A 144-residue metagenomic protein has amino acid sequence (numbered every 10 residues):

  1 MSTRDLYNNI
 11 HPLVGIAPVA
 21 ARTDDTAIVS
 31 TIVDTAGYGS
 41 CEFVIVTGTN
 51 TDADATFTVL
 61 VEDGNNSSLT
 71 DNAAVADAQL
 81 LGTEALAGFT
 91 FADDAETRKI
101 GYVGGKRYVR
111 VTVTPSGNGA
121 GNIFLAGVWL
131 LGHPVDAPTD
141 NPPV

Functional and structural regions predicted by a protein language model:
M1-V144: Surface-exposed, low-hydrophobicity beta-strand/loop segments enriched in small/polar/acidic residues
